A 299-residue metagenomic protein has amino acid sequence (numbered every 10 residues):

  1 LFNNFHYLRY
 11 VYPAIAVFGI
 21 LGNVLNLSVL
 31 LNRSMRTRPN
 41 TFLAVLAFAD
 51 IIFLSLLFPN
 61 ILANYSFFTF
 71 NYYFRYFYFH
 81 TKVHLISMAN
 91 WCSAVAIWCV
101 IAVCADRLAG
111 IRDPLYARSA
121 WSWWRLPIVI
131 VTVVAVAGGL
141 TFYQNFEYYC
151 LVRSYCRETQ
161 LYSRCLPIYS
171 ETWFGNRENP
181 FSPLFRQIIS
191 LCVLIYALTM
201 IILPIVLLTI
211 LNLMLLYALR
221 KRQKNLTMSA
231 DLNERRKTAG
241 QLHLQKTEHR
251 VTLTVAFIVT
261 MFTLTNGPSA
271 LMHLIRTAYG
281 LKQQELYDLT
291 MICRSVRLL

Functional and structural regions predicted by a protein language model:
F2-A14, R38-V103, L108-R118: Extracellular TM2-ECL1-early TM3 structural module of rhodopsin-like
N3-Y10, L31-T41, F70-N90, W121-W124 (+6 more regions): Juxtamembrane loop-transmembrane helix junctions in multi-pass integral membrane proteins, especially the extracellular
F5-N32, P59, V206-L215: First transmembrane helix
R9-Y12, A16, I52-Y72, A89 (+4 more regions): Helix-to-loop junction signature of class
F18-L21, C99-I111, Q144-Y155, I168 (+2 more regions): Class A (rhodopsin-like) GPCR signature focused on the TM5-ICL3 interface and adjacent 7TM helical core
L31-F42, R107-V129, T209-T254, T277-L289: Intracellular signaling interfaces of 7-transmembrane GPCRs
F48-A49, Q160-R186, Y217-S269: Intracellular effector-coupling site of seven-transmembrane GPCRs, centered on the ICL3-to-TM6 transition
S66-C92, G139-I202: Loop architecture of class A 7-transmembrane GPCRs
